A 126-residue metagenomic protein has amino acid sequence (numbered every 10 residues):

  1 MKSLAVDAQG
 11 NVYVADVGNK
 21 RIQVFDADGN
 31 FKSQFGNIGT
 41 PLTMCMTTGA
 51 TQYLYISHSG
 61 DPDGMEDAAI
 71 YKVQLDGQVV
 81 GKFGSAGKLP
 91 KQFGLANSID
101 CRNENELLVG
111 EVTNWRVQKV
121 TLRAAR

Functional and structural regions predicted by a protein language model:
M1-K32, N37-G39: Beta-propeller domains
M1-N11, I38-Y53, S59-G60, L89-E104: Beta-rich, blade/repeat-based domains predominating in secreted/periplasmic proteins but also intracellular
V12-V17, L54-G64, V109-V112: Conserved beta-strand positions in repeat-built beta-propeller and related beta-rich domains
G18, T40-L42, E66, L95 (+1 more regions): Beta-rich catalytic cores
N19, D28-F31, L75-Q78, N114 (+1 more regions): Short coil turn/linker residues within repeat-based beta-strand modules
K20-V24, A68-Y71, R116-K119: A short loop-to-beta-strand structural motif that recurs across blades of beta-propeller domains
F31-T40, D61, V79-L95, A124-R126: Gly/Pro-rich loop segments of beta-rich domains
G94-R126: Blade-level signature of beta-propeller repeat domains, shared across WD40, Kelch, NHL, RCC1 and BNR/Asp-box propellers
